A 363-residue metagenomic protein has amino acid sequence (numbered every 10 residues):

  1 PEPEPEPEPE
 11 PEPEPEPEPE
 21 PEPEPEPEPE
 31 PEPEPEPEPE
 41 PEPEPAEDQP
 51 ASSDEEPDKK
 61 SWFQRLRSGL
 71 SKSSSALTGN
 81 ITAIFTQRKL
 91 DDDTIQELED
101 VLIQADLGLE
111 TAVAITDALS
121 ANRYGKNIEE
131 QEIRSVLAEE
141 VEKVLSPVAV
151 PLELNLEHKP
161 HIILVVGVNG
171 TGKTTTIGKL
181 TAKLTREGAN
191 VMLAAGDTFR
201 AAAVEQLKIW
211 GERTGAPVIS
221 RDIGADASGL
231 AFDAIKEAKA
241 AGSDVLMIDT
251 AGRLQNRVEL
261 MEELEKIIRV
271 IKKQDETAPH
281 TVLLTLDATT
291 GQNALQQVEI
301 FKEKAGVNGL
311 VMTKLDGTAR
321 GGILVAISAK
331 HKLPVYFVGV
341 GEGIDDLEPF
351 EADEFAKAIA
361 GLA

Functional and structural regions predicted by a protein language model:
P1-V136, E140: Non-catalytic terminal/linker segments enriched in charged/polar, low-complexity residues
E110, A138-A363: P-loop/Walker A NTP-binding module and the surrounding RecA-like catalytic core of P-loop NTPases
